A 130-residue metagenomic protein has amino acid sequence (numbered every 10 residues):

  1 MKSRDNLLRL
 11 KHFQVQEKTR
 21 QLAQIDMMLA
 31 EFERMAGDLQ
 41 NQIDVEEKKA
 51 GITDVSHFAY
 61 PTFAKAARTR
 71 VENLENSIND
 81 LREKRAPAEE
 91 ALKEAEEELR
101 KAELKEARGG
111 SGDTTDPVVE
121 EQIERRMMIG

Functional and structural regions predicted by a protein language model:
M1-G130: Charge-rich amphipathic alpha-helical interaction elements
